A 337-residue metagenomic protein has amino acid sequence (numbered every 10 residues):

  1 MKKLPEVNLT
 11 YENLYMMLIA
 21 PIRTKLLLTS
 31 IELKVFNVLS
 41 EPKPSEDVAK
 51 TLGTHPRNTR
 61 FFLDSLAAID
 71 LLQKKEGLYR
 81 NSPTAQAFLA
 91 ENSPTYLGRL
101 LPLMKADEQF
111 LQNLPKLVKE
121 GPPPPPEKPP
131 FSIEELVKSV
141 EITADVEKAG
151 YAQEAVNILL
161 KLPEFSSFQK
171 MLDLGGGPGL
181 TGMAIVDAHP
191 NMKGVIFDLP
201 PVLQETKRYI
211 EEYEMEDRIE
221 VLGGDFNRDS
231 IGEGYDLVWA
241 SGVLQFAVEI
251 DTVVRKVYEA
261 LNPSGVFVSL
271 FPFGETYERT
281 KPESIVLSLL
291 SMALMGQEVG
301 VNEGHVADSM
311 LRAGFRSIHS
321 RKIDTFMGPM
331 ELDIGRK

Functional and structural regions predicted by a protein language model:
K2-L63, L180-T181, D187, N191-K337: Alpha-helical subdomain
M17-P21, S30, R60, D64-Q169: Conserved Class I S-adenosyl-L-methionine-dependent methyltransferase catalytic core
L172: Short beta-strand immediately N-terminal to the catalytic nucleophile in serine-hydrolase-like folds
G175-G179: Class I SAM-dependent methyltransferase "Motif I" SAM/SAH-binding loop
